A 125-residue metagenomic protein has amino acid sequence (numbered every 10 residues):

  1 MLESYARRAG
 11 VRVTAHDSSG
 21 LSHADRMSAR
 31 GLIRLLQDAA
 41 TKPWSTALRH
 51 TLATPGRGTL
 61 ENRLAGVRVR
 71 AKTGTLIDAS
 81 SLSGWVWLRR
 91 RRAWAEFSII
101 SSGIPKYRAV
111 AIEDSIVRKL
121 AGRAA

Functional and structural regions predicted by a protein language model:
M1-T46: A small/polar active-site loop signature that marks catalytic segments
L2-E3, V11-R12, S115-A125: Short, gly/Ser/Thr-rich active-site loops of penicillin-recognizing serine hydrolases
V13-T14, E96-I99: Structural recognition of the beta-strand scaffold that forms the well-ordered cores of secreted hydrolase catalytic
L32, F97, I116: Hydrophobic, well-ordered secondary-structure elements that form the walls of internal hydrophobic environments
D38, L88, S102-I104: Solvent-exposed coil/turn segments that connect beta secondary-structure elements in extracytoplasmic/periplasmic
S45-G58, I116: Active/binding-pocket-proximal capping segment
E61-R90, S98-I100: Short, Gly/Ser/Thr-enriched beta-strand-loop segments that form substrate-interacting elements of hydrolase/peptidase
S102-I112: A short acidic/glycine-rich loop-to-helix N-cap element
